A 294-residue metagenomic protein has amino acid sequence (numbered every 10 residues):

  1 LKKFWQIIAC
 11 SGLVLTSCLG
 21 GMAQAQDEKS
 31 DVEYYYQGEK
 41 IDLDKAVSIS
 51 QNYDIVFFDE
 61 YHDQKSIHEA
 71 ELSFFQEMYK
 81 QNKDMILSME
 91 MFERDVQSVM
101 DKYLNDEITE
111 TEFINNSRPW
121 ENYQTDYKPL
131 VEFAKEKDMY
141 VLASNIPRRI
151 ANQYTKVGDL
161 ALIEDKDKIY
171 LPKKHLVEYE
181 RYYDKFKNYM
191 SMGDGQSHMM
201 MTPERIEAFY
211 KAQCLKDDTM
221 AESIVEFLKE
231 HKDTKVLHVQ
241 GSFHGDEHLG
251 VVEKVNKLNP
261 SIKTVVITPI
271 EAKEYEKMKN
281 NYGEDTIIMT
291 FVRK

Functional and structural regions predicted by a protein language model:
L1-A9: Bacterial N-terminal signal peptides that target proteins for export
I8-S17: Bacterial N-terminal signal peptides
G12, G21-Y53: N- or domain-start disorder-to-order transition segments that initiate the globular core
G38-Y79: Zymogen propeptides
Y61-Q64, F92-V96, P147-A151, S242-G245 (+1 more regions): Solvent-exposed loop/turn segments at secondary-structure junctions within structured extracellular/periplasmic domains
Q81, M85-I86, S98-F227: A substrate-binding/cap region within the structured catalytic cores of diverse enzymes
I86-F92, V266-P269: Short internal beta-strands
T219-E230, T234-L237, F243-K294: C-terminal regions of proteins
